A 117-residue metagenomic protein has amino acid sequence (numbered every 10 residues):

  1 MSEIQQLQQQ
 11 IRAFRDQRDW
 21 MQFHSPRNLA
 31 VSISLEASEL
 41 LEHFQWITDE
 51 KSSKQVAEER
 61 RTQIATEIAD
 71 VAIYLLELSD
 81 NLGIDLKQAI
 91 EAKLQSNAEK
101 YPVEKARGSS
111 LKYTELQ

Functional and structural regions predicted by a protein language model:
M1-Q117: Flexible "arm" and connector segments at domain edges
